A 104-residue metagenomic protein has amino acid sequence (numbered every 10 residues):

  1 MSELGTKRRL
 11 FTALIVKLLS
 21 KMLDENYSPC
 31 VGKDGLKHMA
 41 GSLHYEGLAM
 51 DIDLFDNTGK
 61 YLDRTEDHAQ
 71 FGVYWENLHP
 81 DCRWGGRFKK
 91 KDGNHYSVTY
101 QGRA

Functional and structural regions predicted by a protein language model:
M1, E25, V31, T65-E66: A generic short-segment signal for beta-strand/edge and adjacent turn/coil regions
S2-L10, T58-R64: Second-shell loop/turn segments in exported
L4-G5, S28-V31, G72-Y74: Short linear motifs at secondary-structure transitions and domain/linker junctions
R9, A13, L43-E46: Generic alpha-helical scaffold signal
F11-L18, D67, F71: Stable alpha-helical elements in mature extracytoplasmic
V16-H38, G85: Extended, low-complexity, intrinsically disordered C-terminal regulatory tails of eukaryotic serine/threonine kinases
M39-A104: Catalytic cores and adjacent binding grooves of peptidoglycan-active enzymes
